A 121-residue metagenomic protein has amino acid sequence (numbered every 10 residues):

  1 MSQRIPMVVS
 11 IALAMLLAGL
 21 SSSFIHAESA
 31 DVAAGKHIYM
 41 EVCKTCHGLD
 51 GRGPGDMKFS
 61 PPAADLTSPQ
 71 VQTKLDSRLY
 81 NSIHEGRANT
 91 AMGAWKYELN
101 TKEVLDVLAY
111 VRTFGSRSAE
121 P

Functional and structural regions predicted by a protein language model:
S2-A12: Bacterial N-terminal signal peptides that target proteins for export
M7, F24, S116-P121: Amphipathic, soluble alpha/beta structural segments
V9-S10, H26, A33: N-terminal non-cleavable signal-anchor helices
S10-L20: Bacterial N-terminal signal peptides
L20-A27: Sec/Tat signal peptide C-region and signal peptidase I cleavage site
A30-V32, K36-P61, E85-A94, F114-E120: Periplasmic/extracellular electron-transfer cofactor-ligation site, primarily the c-type cytochrome heme-c attachment
S60-F114: Extracytoplasmic electron-transfer domains, predominantly the class I c-type cytochrome c fold
